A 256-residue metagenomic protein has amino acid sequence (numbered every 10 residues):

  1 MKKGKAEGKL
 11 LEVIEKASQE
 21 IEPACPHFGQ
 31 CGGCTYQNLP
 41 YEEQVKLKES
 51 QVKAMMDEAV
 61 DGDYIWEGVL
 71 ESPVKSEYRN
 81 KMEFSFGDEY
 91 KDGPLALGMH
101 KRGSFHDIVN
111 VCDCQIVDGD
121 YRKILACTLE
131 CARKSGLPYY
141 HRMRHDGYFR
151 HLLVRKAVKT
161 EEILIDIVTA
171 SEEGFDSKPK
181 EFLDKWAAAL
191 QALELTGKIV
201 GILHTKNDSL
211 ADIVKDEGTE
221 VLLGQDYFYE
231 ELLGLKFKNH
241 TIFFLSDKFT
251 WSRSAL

Functional and structural regions predicted by a protein language model:
M1-L256: Accessory RNA-recognition modules of RNA-modification enzymes
